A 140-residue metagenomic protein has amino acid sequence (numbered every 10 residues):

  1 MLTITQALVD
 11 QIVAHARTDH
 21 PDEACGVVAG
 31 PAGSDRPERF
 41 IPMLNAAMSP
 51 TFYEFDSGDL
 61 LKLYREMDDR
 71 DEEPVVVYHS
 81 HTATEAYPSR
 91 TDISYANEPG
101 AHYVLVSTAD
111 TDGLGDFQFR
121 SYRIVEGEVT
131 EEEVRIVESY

Functional and structural regions predicted by a protein language model:
M1-P74, A83-Y140: Conserved beta-strand-loop surface patch within small alpha/beta domains used for substrate/adaptor or ligand engagement
V77: Conserved, mostly hydrophobic/aromatic
S80: Metallo-beta-lactamase
